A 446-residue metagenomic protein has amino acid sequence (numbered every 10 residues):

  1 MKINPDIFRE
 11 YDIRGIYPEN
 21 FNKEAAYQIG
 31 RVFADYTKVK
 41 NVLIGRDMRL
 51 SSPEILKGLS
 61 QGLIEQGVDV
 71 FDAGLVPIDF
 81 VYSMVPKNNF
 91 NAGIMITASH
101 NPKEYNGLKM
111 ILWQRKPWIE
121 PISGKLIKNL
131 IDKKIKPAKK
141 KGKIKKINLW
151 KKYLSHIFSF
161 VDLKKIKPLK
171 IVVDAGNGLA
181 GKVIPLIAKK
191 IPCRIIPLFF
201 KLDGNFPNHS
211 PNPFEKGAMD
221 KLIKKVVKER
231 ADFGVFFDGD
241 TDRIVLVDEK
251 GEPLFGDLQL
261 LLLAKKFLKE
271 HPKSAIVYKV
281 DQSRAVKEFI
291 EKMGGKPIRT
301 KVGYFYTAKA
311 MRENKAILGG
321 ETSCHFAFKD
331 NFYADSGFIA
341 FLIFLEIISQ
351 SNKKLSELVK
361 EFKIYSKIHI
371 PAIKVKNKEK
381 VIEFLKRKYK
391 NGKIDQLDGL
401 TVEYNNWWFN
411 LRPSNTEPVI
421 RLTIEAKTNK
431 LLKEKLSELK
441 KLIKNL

Functional and structural regions predicted by a protein language model:
M1-G67, K146-K170: An N-terminal, well-structured beta->alpha segment
N41-D47, F71, K170-V172, S274-V280 (+1 more regions): Short glycine-rich phosphate-binding loop at a beta-alpha junction
V42-N106, I187-V247: N-terminal small/polar loop signature for handling phosphorylated ligands or for N-terminal nucleophile
N91-S99, K103-Y105, V226-D248, P253 (+1 more regions): Glycine-rich phosphate-binding loop
K103-P121, K125, N129, K221-G294: Replace "Mg2+/Mn2+-dependent" with "divalent metal-dependent
N106-E229: Gly/Ser/Thr-enriched, mixed-charge loops and adjacent short helices that form phosphate/oxyanion-binding elements
K269-L446: Phosphate-binding and adjacent anionic-ligand microenvironments
